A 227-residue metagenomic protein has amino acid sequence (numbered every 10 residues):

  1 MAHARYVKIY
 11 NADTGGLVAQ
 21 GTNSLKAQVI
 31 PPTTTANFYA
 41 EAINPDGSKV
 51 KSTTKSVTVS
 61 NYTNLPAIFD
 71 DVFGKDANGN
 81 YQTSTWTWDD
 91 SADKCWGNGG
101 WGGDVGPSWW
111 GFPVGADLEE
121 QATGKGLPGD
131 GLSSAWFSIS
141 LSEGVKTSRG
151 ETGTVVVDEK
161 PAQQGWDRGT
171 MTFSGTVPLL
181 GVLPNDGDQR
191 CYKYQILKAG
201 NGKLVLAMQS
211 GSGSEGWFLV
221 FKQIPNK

Functional and structural regions predicted by a protein language model:
M1-D93: Acidic/polar, low-complexity intrinsically disordered N-terminal segments immediately downstream of a Sec signal
V7-I9, A36-A40, V57, F137-I139 (+5 more regions): Hydrophobic beta-strand residues in large extracellular and virion-surface proteins
G21-L25, K198-L204: Ser/Thr- and Asn-enriched, surface-exposed coil loops between beta-strands
L65-K75, T154, G181, G200-K227: Edge beta-strand at a domain terminus
N80-S91, G111, E159-A162, L183 (+1 more regions): Buried hydrophobic residues that stabilize the cores of well-folded domains
T87-K94, F173-L179, A207-Q209: Generic short beta-strand segments
C95-K125: Mixed-charge, low-complexity intrinsically disordered segments
A116-N201: Contiguous, well-ordered beta-strand patches that form the walls/edges of small beta-barrel/beta-sandwich domains
